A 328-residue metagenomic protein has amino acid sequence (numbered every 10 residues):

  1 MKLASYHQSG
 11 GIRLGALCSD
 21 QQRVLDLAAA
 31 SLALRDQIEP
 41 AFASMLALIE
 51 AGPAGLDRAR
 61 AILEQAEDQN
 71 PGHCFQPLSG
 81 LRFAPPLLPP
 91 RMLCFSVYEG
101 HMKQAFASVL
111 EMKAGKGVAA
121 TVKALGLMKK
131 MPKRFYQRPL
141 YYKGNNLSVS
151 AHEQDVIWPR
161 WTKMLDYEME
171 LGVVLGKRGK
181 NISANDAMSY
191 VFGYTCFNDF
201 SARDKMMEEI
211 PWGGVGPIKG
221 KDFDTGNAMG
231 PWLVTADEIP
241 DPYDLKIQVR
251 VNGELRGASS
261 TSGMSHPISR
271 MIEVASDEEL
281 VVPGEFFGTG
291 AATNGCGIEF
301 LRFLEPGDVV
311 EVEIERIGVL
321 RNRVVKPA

Functional and structural regions predicted by a protein language model:
M1-A33, N227-P231, S262, T293-A328: Charged, cofactor-coupling segments
K2-Q8, E39-V251: Active-site microenvironments in enzyme catalytic cores
L14-A16, G172, Q248, E278: Short, surface-exposed charged micro-motifs
A33-L34, I38, L255-V282: Glycine-rich active-site loops that engage anionic ligands at enzyme catalytic sites
L171, F287-G288, V310: Generic structural signal for buried aliphatic residues
N252-G253, E315: Short strand-turn-strand beta-turns centered on an Asx-Gly dipeptide
P267-L304: A conserved acidic, glycine/proline-rich C-terminal tail/linker
